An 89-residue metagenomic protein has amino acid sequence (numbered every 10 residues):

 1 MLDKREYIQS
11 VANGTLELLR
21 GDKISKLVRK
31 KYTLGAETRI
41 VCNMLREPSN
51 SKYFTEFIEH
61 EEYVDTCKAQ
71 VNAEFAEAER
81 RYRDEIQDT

Functional and structural regions predicted by a protein language model:
M1-T89: A preference for well-ordered globular domain cores that mediate specific macromolecular interactions or catalysis
